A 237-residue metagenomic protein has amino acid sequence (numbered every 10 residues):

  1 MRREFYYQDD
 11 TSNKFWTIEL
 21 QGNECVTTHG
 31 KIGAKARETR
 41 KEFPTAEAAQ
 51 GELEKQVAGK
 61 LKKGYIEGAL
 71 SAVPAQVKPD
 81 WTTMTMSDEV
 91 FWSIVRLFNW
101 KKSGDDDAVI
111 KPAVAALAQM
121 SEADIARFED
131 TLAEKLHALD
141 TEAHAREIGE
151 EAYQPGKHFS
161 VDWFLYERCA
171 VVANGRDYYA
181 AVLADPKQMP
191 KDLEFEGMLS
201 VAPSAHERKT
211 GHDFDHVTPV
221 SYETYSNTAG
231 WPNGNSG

Functional and structural regions predicted by a protein language model:
M1-Y6: Short, hydrophobic/aromatic-rich segments at coil-to-beta transitions
D10, K14-T39: Short aromatic-glycine-(Arg/Gly/Cys) micro-motifs in beta-strand/loop hairpins
K31-E42, D185-E194: A short, surface-exposed interaction/processing loop segment used at functional sites
P44-K62: A short, charged, amphipathic alpha-helix used as a generic interaction element across diverse proteins
K62-T82: Intrinsically disordered, low-complexity charged/polar segments
K78-H144: N-terminal domain-onset segments
A115-D192: Core of folded catalytic or high-affinity ligand/protein-binding domains in predominantly eukaryotic proteins
D177-A181, D185-G237: Basic, alpha-helical nucleic-acid-binding regions used in initiation and control of genome expression
